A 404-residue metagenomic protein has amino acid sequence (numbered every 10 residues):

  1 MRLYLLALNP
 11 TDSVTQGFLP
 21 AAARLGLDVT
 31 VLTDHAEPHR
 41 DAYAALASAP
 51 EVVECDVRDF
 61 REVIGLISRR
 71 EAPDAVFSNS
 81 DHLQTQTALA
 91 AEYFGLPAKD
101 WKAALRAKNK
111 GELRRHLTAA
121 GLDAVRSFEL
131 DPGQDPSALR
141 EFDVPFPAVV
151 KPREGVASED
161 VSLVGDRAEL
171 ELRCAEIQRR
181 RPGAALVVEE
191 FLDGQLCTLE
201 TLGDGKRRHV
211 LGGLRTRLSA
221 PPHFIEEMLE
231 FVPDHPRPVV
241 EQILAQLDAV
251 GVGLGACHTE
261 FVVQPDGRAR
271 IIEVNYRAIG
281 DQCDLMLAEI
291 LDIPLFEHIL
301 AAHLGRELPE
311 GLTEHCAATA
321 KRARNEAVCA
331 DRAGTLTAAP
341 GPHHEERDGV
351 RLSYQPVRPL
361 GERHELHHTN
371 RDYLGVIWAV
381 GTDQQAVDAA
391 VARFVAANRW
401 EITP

Functional and structural regions predicted by a protein language model:
M1-A103, Q134, E307, A318-K321 (+3 more regions): ATP-binding N-terminal substructure of ATP-dependent carboxylate-amine bond-forming enzymes
I67-P73, F142-V144, R180-R181: Glycine-rich phosphate-binding loop signature in dinucleotide/nucleotide-binding domains
E92-D160: A conserved helix-loop-beta module that forms one wall/lid of the active-site cleft in ATP-utilizing catalytic domains
V161-A269: Internal nucleotide-binding/catalytic subdomain
S162, E190, A288, L374-G381: Short, well-ordered beta-strand elements within core beta-sheets of diverse protein domains
G165-D166, T201, V328-R332, I377-D383: Short beta-strand-to-loop capping motifs
R237-H258, P265, N275-L336: Active-site "cap" helix and flanking loop/linker of ATP-utilizing ligase/carboxylase catalytic domains
V328-P359: Glycine-rich active-site loop/lid that clamps phosphate-bearing ligands
